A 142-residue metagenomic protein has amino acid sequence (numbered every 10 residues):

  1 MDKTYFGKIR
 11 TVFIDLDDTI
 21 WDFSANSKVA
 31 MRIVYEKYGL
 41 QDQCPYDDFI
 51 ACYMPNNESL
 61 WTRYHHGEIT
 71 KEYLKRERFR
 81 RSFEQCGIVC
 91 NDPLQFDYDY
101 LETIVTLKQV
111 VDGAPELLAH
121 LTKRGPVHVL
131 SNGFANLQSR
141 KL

Functional and structural regions predicted by a protein language model:
M1, D47-I50, A114, H128-V129: Intrinsically disordered, low-complexity segments enriched in polar/charged residues with Gly/Pro, especially when
M1-V12, A119, S139-L142: Asp-based, Mg2+/Mn2+-dependent phosphohydrolase catalytic module
Y5-I14, I20-V111: N-terminal helical cap/lid subdomain that shapes the substrate entry/recognition surface in HAD-like hydrolases
Q95-Q109, A114-L142: Substrate-recognition element of Asp-dependent hydrolases with the DxDx(T/V) motif
